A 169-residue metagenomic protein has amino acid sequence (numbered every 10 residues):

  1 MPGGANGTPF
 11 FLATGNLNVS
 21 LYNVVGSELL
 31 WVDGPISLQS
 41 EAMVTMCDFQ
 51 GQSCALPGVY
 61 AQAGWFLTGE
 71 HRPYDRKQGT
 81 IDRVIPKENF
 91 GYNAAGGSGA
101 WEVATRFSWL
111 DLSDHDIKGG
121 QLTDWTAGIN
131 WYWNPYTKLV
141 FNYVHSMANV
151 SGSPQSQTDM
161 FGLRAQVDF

Functional and structural regions predicted by a protein language model:
M1-F169: Outer-membrane beta-barrel pore domains
